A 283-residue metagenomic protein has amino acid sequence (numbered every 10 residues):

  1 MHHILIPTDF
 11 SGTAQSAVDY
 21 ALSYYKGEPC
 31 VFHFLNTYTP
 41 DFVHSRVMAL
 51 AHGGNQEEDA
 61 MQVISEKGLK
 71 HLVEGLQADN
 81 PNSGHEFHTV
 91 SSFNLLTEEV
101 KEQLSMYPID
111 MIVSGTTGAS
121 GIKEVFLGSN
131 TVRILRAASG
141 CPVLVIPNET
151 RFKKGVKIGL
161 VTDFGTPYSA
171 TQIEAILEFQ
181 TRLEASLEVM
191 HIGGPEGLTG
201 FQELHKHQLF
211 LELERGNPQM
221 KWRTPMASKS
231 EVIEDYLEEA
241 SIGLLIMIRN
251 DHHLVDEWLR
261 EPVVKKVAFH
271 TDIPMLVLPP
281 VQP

Functional and structural regions predicted by a protein language model:
M1-G54, K157-R223, I242, H270 (+1 more regions): Small/aliphatic-rich secondary-structure junction motif
T13, S120-G121, P167, H253-V255: Short glycine-rich, flexible loops that bind phosphorylated cofactors or substrates
G53-K67: A short acidic, glycine-rich active-site loop that binds or catalyzes chemistry on phosphate/adenosine moieties
E74-I112, E214-K265, F269, I273 (+1 more regions): Structural beta-alpha unit
P108-S139: Helix-enriched interaction subdomains in cytosolic or periplasmic regions, typified by TIR/SEFIR signaling/NADase cores
G115-T116, P142-N148, M275-P279: Short beta-strand elements of ligand-binding domains
F126-R133, G140-P147, F152, T162-E178: Active-site glycine-rich loop that binds ribose-phosphate moieties when present
L127-N130, E203-H207, L259-V264: Charged helix-capping and loop-helix junction motifs
